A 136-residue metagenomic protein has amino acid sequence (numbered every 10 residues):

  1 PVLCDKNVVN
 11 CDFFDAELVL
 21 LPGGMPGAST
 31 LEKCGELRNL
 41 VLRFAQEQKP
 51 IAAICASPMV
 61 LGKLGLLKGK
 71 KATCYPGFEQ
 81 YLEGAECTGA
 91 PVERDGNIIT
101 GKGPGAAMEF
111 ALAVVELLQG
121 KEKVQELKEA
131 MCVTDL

Functional and structural regions predicted by a protein language model:
P1-E47, M59-K63, K68-G69, Y81-G89 (+1 more regions): Extended, subdomain-level signal for the structured scaffold at the beginning of enzyme domains
I54-C55: Short, thiol/selenol-centered motifs that function as redox-active sites or metal-ligating centers
P76-F78: Long, charge-patterned amphipathic alpha-helical coiled-coil/hairpin "stalk" segments used as oligomerization
E93-I98: Beta-strand-turn-beta hairpins that frame and shape the catalytic cleft of phosphate-ester-processing enzymes
